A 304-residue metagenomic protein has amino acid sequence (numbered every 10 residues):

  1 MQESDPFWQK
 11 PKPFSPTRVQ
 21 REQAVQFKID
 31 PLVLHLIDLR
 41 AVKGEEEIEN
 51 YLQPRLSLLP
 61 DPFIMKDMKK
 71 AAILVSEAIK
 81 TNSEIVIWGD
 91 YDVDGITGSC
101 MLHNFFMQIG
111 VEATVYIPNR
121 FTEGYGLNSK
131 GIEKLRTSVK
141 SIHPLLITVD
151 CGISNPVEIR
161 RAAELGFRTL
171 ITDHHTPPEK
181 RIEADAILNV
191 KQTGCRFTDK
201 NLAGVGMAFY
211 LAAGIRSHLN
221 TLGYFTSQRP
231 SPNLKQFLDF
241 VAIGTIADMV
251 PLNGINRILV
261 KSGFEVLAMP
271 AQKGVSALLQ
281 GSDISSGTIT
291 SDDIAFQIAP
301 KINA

Functional and structural regions predicted by a protein language model:
M1-A304: Replace "Mg2+/Mn2+-dependent" with "divalent metal-dependent
